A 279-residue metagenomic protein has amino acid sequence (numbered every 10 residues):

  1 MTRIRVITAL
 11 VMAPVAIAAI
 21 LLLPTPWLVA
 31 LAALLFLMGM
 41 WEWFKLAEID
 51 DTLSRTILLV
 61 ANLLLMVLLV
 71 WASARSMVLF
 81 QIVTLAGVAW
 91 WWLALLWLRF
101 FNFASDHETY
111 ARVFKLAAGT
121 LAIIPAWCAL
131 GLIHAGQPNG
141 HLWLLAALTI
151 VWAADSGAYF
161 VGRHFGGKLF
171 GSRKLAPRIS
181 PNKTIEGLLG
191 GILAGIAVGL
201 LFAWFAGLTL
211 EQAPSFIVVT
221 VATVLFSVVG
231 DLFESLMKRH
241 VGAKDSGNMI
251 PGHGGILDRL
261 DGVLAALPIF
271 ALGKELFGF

Functional and structural regions predicted by a protein language model:
T2-A222: Membrane-embedded alpha-helical bundles of polytopic integral membrane proteins
V6, W43, S156, L232-S235 (+1 more regions): Generic detector of well-ordered alpha-helical packing
A13, G195-G199, G262, A266-L267 (+1 more regions): Hydrophobic transmembrane alpha-helices of multi-pass small-molecule transporters
L98, V229-D245: Transmembrane alpha-helical segments of integral membrane proteins
Y159-G162, K238, A266: Generic transmembrane alpha-helix signature in multi-pass membrane proteins, especially transporters/channels
V221-V229, I256-L264: Hydrophobic transmembrane alpha-helical segments of multi-pass transport and channel proteins
R239-G262: Interfacial loop-to-transmembrane junctions
A271-F279: Juxtamembrane boundary at the C-terminal end of a transmembrane helix
